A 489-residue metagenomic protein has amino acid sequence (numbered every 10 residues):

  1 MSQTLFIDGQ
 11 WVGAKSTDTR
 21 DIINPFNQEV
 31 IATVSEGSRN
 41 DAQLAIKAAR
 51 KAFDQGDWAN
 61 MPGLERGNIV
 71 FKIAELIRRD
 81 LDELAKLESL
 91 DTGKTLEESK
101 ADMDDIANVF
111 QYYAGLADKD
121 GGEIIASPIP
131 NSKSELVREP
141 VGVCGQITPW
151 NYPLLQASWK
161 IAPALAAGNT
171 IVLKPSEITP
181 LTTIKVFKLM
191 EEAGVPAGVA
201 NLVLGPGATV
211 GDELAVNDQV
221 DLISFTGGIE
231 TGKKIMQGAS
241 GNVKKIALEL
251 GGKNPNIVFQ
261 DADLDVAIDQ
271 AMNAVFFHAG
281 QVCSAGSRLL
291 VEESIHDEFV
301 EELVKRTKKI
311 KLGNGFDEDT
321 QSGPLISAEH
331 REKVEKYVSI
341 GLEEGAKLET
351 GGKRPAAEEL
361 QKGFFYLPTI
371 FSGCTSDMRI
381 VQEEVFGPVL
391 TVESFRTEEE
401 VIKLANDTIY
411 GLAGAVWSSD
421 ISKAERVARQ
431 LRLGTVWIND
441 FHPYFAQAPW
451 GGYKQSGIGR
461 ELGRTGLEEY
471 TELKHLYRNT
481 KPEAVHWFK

Functional and structural regions predicted by a protein language model:
M1-N27, A52, K353: Hydrophobic face of amphipathic alpha-helices that form TPR/SEL1-like repeat modules and related alpha-solenoid
Q28, R66, E88, F110 (+9 more regions): Residue-level signal for inorganic ion chemistry
E29-A32, V220, I257, K311 (+2 more regions): Conserved C-terminal structural/oligomerization subdomain of aldehyde/semialdehyde dehydrogenase
I31-G37, D54-W58, Q146, N256-F259 (+5 more regions): Short, well-ordered beta-strand elements within core beta-sheets of diverse protein domains
I31-K119: Glycine-rich loop-to-alpha-helix module at the N-terminal edge of alpha/beta enzyme cores
G122-V266, F395: Rossmann-like NAD(P) dinucleotide-binding subdomain of oxidoreductase/dehydrogenase enzymes
T170-V172, L348, T435: A short hydrophobic/small-residue beta-strand
L222, E230-T375, I438, V485-F488: ALDH superfamily catalytic-core signature
